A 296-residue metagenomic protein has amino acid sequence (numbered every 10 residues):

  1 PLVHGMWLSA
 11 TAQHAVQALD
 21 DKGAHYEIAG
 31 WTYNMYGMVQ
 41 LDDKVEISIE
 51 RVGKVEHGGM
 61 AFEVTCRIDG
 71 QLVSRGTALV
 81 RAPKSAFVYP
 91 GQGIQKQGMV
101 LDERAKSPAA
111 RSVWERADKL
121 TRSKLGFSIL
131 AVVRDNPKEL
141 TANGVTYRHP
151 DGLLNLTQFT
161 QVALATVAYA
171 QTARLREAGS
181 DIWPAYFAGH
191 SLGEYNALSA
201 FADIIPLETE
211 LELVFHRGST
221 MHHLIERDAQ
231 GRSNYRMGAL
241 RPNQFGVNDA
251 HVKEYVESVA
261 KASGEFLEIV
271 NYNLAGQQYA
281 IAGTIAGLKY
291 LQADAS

Functional and structural regions predicted by a protein language model:
P1-V3: Catalytic strand-loop segment that frames the active site of acyl-thioester-processing enzymes
G5, G91, G193: Active-site glycine-centered loops adjacent to acidic/histidine catalytic or metal-binding residues that shape
W7-S48, V52: Hydrophobic beta-strand-centered segment that forms part of the acyl-chain substrate-binding groove
A18-I28, S107-A110, R174-A185, A202-T220: Phosphate-handling active-site elements
M35, L41, E46-P83: HotDog/MaoC-like acyl-thioester-processing domains
R81-A188, I281: Helix-rich "cap/lid" substructures immediately adjacent to catalytic or cofactor-binding pockets
H190-L198: Glycine-rich nucleophile elbow surrounding the catalytic serine of serine-hydrolase chemistry
A200-S296: Alpha/beta catalytic cores of group-transfer enzymes, especially the acyltransferase/condensing modules of polyketide
